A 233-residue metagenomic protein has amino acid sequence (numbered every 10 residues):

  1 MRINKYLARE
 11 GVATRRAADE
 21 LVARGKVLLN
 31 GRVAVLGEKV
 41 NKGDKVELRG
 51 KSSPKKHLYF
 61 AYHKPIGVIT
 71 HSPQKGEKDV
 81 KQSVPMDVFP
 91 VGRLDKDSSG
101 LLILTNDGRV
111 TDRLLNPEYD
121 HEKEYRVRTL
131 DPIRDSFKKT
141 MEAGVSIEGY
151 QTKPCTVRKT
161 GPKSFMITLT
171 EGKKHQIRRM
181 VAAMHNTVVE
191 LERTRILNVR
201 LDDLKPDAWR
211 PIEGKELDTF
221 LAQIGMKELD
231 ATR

Functional and structural regions predicted by a protein language model:
M1-R233: Basic, flexible Lys/Arg- and Gly-enriched helix-loop patches that mediate nucleic-acid binding at interfaces with rRNA
